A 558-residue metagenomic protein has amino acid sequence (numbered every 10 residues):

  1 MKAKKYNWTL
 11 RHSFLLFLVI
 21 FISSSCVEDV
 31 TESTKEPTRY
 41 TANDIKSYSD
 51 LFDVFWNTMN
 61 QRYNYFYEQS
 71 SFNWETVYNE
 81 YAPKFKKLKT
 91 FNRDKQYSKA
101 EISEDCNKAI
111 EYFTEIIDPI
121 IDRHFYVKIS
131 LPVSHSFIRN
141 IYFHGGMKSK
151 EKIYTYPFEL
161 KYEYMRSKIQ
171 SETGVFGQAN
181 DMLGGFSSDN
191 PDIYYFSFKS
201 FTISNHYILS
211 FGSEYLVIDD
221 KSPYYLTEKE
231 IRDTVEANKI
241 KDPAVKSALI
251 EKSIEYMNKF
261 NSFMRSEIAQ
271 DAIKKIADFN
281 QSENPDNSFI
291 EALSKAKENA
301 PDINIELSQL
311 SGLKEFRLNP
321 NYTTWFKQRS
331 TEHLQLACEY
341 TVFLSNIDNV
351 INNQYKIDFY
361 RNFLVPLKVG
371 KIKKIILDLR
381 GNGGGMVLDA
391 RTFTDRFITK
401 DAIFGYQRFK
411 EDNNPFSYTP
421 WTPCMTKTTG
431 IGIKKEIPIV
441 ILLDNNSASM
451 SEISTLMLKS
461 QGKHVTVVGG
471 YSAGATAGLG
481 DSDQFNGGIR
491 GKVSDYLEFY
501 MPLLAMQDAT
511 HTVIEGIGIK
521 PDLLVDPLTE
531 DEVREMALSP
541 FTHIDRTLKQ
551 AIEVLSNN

Functional and structural regions predicted by a protein language model:
K2-F14: Bacterial N-terminal signal peptides that target proteins for export
I22-S25: C-terminal motif of bacterial Sec signal peptides marking the signal peptidase cleavage site
V27-I376, G381-G383, L388-D389, T399: Flexible, low-complexity junctional segments that flank or bridge functional domains
I45, N353, D444-A448, A537-F541: Hydrophobic alpha-helical scaffolding
D50, V54, E111, L388 (+5 more regions): Generic recognition of stable, solvent-exposed alpha-helical segments in well-folded globular domains
F55, I116, F196, L377 (+5 more regions): Terminal peptide-recognition signature
V369, G383, V387-M536: Conserved acidic, small-residue-rich alpha-beta core segments centered on
D531-N558: Extended hydrophobic packing segments that form well-structured cores
